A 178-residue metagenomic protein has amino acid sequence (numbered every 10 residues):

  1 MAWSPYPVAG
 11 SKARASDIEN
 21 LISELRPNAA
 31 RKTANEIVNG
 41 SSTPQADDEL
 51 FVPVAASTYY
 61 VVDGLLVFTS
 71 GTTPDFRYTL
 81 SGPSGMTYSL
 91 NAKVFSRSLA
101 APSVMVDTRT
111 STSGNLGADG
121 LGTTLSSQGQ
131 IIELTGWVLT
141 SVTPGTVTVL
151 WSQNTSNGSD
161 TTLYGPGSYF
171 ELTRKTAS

Functional and structural regions predicted by a protein language model:
M1-R26, L50-V54, L163: Extracellular "spike/adhesin" assembly and maturation modules and analogous cytosolic coiled-coil scaffolds
I22-N39: N-terminal leader/pro-regions and domain N-caps
A34-D47, F68-S70, G120-I131: Extracellular beta-rich ligand/substrate-recognition surface
A55-Y59, V142-T143, G165-S168: Tight coil/turn sites that cap or link beta-strands
Y60, V138-Q153: Noncatalytic modules at the cell exterior or secretory-pathway interfaces, chiefly beta-strand-rich lectin/adhesion
Y60-F68: A short beta-strand element within beta-rich, extracytoplasmic domains of secreted/secretory-pathway proteins
G71-T140, G165-P166, F170-S178: Terminal beta-strand-rich extracellular "head" domains that mediate receptor/glycan or other ligand binding
N157-G165: Beta-sandwich strand segments
